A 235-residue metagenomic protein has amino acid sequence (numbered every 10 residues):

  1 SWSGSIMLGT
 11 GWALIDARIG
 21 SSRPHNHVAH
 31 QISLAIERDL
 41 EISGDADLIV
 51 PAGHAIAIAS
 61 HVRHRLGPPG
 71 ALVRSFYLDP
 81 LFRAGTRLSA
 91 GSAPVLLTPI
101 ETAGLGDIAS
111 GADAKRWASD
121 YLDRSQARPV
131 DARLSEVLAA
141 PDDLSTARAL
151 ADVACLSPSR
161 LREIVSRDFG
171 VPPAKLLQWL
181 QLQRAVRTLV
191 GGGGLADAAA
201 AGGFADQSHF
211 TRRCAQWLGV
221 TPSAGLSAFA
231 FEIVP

Functional and structural regions predicted by a protein language model:
S1-S3, W12-P24, Q207-A228, I233-P235: Helix-turn-helix/homeodomain-like alpha-helical modules used for DNA recognition and transcription-factor dimerization
W2-G91: N-terminal regulatory/effector-sensing and dimerization cores that precede helix-turn-helix DNA-binding domains
L14-R18, W117-R124, R162-G170: Short, Lys/Arg-enriched N-terminal segment that forms or immediately precedes the first helix of a structured domain
G85-R87, L176, G225: Residues that scaffold the ATP/ADP-binding catalytic core of kinase and kinase-like folds
L88-A109: Aromatic/histidine-rich interaction motifs
S110-A147, A151-A154, K175-G194: A short, Lys/Arg-enriched amphipathic alpha-helix from helix-turn-helix/homeodomain DNA-binding modules
R148-L177, A199-T221: Basic/polar phosphate-binding segments, predominantly the helix-turn-helix DNA-binding elements of transcriptional
D168-A205, S227-P235: Terminal helix-turn-helix DNA-binding modules in bacterial transcription factors
